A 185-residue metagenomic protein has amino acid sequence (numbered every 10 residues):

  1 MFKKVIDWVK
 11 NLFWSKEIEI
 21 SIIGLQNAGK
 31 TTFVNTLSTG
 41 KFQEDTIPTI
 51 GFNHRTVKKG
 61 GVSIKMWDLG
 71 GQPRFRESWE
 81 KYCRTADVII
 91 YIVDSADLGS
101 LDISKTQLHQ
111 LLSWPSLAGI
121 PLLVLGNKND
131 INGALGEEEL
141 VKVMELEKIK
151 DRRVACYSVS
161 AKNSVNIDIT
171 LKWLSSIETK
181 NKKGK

Functional and structural regions predicted by a protein language model:
M1-K185: TRAFAC-class small GTPase G-domain
